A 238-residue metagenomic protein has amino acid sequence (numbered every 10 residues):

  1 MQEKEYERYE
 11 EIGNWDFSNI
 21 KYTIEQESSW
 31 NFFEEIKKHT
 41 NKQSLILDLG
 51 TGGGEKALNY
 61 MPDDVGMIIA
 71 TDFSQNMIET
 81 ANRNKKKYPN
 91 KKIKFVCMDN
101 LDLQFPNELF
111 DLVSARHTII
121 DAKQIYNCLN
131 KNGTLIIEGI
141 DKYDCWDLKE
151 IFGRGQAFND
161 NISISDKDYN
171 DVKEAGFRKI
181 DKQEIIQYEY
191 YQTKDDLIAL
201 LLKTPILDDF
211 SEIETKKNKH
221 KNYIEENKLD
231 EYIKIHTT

Functional and structural regions predicted by a protein language model:
M1-S18: N-terminal, positively charged/glycine-rich alpha-helical extensions of SAM-dependent methyltransferases
T23-S44, E55-N59: Conserved alpha-helix/loop element of class I SAM-dependent methyltransferases that forms part of the SAM/SAH-binding
L45-D102: Class I SAM-dependent methyltransferase SAM/SAH-binding core
L101-L112: A short acidic, Gly/Pro-enriched loop at the edge of an enzyme's catalytic core that lines a small-molecule cofactor
A122-I136: A short glycine-rich, Lys/Arg-flanked "PGG" loop and its adjoining helix->strand segment in the class I
T134-S163: Conserved class I S-adenosyl-L-methionine
N161-G176: Short alpha-helix
R178-T238: Conserved Class I S-adenosyl-L-methionine
